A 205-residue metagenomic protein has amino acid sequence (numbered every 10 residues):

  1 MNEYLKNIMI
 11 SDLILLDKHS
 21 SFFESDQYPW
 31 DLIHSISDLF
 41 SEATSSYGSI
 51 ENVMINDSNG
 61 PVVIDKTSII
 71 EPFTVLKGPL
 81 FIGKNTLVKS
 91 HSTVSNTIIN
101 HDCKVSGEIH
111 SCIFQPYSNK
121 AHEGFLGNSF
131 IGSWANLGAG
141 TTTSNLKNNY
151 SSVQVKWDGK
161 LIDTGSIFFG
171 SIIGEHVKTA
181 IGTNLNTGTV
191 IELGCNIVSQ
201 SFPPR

Functional and structural regions predicted by a protein language model:
M1-G48, R205: Terminal amphipathic alpha-helical/low-complexity segments used for targeting or macromolecular assembly
Q27, D31, N59, K77 (+1 more regions): Conserved active-site and cofactor/substrate-binding residues in soluble primary-metabolism enzymes
Y28, K84-T86, G127: A diffuse structural propensity rather than consistent per-protein peaks
S49-I50, Y117: A short, structure-level motif marking secondary-structure boundaries and short turns
I50-N52, K160: Short gly/ser/thr-rich secondary-structure transition/capping motifs
N52-V62, K66-S92, N96-T97, D102: Glycine-rich phosphate/diphosphate-binding loop of Rossmann-like nucleotide-binding domains
S90-H91, C103-R205: Glycine-rich hexapeptide-repeat left-handed beta-helix
